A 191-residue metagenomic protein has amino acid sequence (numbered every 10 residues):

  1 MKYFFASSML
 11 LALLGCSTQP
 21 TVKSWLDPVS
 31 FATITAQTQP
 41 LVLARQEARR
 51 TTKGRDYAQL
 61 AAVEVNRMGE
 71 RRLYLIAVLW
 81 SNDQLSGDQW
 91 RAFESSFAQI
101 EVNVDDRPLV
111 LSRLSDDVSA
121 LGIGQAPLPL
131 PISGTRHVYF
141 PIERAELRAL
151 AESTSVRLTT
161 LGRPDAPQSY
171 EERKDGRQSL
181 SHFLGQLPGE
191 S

Functional and structural regions predicted by a protein language model:
M1-L14: Sec-dependent bacterial lipoprotein signal peptides
L14-A32: Bacterial Sec signal peptide processing site at the extreme N-terminus
I34-G69: Post-signal-peptide N-terminal segment of Sec-exported extracytoplasmic proteins
L41-L43, A48, D106-D117, L130: Short, surface-exposed loop motifs enriched in S/T, G, D/E and P with embedded aromatic residues
V78-W90, E146: Short amphipathic, basic-aromatic surface patches that mediate peripheral association with negatively charged
Q89-A98: Short coil-to-beta strand junction motifs in C2/discoidin
A98-V104, S155-T160: Short conserved beta-strand and strand-loop elements enriched in small hydrophobics with frequent Asp/Gly
S115-S191: Internal interaction segment
